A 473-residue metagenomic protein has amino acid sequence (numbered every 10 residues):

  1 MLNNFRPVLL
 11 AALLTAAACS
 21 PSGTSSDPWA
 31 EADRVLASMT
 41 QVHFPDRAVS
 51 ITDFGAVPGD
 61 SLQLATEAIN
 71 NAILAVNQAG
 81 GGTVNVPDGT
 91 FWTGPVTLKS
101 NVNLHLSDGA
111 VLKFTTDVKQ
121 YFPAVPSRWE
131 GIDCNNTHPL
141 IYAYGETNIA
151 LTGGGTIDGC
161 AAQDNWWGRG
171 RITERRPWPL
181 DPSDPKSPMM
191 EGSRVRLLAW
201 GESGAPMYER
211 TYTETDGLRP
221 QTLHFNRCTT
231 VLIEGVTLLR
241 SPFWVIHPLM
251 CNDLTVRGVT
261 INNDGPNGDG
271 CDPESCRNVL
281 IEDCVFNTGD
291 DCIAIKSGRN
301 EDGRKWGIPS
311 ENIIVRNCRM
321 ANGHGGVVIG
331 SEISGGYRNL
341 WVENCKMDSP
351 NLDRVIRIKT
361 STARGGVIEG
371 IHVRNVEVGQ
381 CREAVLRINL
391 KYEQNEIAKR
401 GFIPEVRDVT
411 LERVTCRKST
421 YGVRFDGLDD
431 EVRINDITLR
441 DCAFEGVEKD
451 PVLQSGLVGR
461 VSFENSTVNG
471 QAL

Functional and structural regions predicted by a protein language model:
M1-L9: Bacterial N-terminal signal peptides that target proteins for export
A16-A18: C-terminal motif of bacterial Sec signal peptides marking the signal peptidase cleavage site
S20-L473: Extracellular/periplasmic carbohydrate-active domains that bind, remodel, or depolymerize complex polysaccharides
